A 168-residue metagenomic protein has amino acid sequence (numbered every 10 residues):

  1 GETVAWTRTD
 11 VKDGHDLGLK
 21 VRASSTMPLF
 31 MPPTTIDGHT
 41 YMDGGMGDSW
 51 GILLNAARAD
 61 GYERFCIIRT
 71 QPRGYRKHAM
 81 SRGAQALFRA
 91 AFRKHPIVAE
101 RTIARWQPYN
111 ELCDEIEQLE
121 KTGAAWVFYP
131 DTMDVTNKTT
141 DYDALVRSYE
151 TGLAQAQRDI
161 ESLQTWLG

Functional and structural regions predicted by a protein language model:
G1-G168: Patatin-like phospholipase
